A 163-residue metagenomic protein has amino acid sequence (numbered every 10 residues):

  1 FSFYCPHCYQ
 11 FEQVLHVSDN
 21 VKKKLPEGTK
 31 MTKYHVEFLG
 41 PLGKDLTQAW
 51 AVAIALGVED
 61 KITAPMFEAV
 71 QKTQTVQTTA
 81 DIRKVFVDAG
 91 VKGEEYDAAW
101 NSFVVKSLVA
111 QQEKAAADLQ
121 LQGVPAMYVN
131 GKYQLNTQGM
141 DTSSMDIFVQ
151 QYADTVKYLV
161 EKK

Functional and structural regions predicted by a protein language model:
S2-Y4, P125: Conserved acidic functional residues
F3, Y9-R83, Q151, T155: Structural alpha/beta surface segment adjacent to cysteine/selenocysteine redox centers across thiol/disulfide enzymes
D88-K163: C-terminal cap of thioredoxin/glutaredoxin-like
